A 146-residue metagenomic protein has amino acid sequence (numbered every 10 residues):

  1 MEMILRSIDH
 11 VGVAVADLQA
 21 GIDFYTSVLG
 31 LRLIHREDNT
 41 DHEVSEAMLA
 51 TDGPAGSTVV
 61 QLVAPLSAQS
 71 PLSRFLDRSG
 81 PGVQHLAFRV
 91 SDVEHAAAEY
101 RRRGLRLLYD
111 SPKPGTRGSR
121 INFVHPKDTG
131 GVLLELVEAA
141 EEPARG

Functional and structural regions predicted by a protein language model:
E2-I4, A47-M48, F88, E94-G146: Vicinal oxygen chelate
I8-A16, A47-G53, L72-E99, N122: Vicinal oxygen chelate
A20-Y25, I34-D38: An N-terminal domain-start capping segment
G21-T26, L49, Y100: Conserved active-site tyrosine of GNAT-family acetyltransferases
G30-D38, L105-P112: Short secondary-structure junctions
R32-D77, R117-E141: Conserved short beta-strand elements that form part of the metal-binding/catalytic scaffold of enzyme active sites
